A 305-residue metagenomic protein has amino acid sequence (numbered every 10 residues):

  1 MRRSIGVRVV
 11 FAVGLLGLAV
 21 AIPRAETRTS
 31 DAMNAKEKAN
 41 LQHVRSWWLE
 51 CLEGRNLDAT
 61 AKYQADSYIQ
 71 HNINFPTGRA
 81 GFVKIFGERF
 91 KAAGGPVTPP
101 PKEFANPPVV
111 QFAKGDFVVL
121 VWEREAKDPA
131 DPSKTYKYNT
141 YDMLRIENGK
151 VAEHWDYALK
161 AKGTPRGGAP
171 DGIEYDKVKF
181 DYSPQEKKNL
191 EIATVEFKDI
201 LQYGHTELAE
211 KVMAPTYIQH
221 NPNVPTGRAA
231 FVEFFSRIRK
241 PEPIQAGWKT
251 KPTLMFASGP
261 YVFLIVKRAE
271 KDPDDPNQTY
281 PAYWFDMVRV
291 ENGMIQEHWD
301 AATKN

Functional and structural regions predicted by a protein language model:
M1-F11: Bacterial N-terminal signal peptides that target proteins for export
V9-A19: Bacterial N-terminal signal peptides
A25-K62, D66, G163-E207, K211 (+1 more regions): Short, low-complexity N-terminal intrinsically disordered segments enriched in polar/charged residues
L57-F117, T206-P260, N277: A solvent-exposed, acidic/Ser-Thr-rich amphipathic alpha-helical stretch
D66-S67, G87, V121-K127, I265-K271: Generic short beta-strand segments
G94-P99, E125-K137, K240-I244, A269-P281: Short, cysteine-centered beta-strand-loop-beta hairpins and adjacent loop/turn segments enriched in charged/polar
F104-P107, T135-Y141, W248-T250, T279-F285: Short, surface-exposed coil-to-beta transition loops
N139-G172, Y283-N305: Short beta-strand edge/turn micro-motifs at domain boundaries
